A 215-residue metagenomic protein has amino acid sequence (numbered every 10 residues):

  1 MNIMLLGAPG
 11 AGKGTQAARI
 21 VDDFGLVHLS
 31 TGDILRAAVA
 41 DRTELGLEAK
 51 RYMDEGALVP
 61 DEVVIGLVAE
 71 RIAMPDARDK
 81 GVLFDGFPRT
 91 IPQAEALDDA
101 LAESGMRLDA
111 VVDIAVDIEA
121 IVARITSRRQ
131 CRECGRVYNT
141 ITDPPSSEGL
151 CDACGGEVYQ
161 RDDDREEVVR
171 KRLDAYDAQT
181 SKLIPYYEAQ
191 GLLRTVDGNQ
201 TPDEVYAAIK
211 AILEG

Functional and structural regions predicted by a protein language model:
M1-G215: Glycine-rich phosphate-binding loop of ATP-dependent small-molecule kinases
